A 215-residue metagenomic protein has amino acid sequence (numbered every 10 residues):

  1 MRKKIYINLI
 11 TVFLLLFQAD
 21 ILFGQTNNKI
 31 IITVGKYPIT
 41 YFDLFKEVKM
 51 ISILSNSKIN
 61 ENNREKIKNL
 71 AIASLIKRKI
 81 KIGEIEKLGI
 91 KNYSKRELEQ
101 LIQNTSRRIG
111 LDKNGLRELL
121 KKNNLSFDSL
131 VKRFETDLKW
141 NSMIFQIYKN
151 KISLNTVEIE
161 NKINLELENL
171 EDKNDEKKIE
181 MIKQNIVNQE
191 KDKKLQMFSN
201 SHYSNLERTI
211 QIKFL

Functional and structural regions predicted by a protein language model:
M1-R2, N27: Intrinsically disordered, low-complexity sequence elements enriched in Ser/Thr/Gly/Pro
R2-L9: Bacterial N-terminal signal peptides that target proteins for export
Q18-A19: N-terminal signal peptide c-region/cleavage motif recognized by signal peptidases
L22-G24: Boundary at the C-terminal end of the N-terminal hydrophobic targeting segment
K29, I39, N62-L215: Peptidyl-prolyl cis-trans isomerase
I30-N63: N-terminal targeting signals for Sec/Tat export/insertion, comprising classic cleavable signal peptides
